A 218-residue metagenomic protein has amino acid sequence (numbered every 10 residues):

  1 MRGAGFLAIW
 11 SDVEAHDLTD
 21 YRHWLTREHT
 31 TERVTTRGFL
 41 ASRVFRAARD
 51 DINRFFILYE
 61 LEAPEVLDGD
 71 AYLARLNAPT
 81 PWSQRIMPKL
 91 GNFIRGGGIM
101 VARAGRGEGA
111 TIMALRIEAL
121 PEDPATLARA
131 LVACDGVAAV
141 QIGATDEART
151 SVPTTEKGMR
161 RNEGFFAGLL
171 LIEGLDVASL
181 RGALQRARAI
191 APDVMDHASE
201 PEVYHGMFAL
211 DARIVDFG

Functional and structural regions predicted by a protein language model:
M1-G218: Macromolecular interaction modules
